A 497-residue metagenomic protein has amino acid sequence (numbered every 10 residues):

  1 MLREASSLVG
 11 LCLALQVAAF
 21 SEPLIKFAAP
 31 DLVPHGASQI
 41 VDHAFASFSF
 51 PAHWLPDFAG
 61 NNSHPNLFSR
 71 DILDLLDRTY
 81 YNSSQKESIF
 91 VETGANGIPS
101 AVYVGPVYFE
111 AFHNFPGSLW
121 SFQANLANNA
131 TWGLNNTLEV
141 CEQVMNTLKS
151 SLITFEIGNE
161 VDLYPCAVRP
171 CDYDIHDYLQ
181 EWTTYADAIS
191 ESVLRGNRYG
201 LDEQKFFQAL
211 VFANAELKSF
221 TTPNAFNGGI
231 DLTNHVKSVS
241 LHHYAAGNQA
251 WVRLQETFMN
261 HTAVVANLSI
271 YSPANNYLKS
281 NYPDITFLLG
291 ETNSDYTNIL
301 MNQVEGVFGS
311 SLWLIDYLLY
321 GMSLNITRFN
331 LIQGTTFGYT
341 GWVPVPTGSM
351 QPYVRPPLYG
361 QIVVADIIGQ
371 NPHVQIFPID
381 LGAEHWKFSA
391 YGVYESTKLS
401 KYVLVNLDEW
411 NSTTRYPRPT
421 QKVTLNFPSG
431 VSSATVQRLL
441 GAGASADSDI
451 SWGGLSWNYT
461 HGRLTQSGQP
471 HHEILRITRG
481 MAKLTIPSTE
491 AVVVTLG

Functional and structural regions predicted by a protein language model:
M1-L24, Y282: Fungal secretory targeting signals
F20-K205, A209, L217-N224: N-terminal catalytic cores of secreted or lumenal carbohydrate-active enzymes
F48, F155, E160, V239 (+5 more regions): Conserved, mostly hydrophobic/aromatic
P51-P56, R78, N125-A130, G158-P165 (+6 more regions): Solvent-exposed loop/turn segments at secondary-structure junctions within structured extracellular/periplasmic domains
G133, T137-V140, D174-L314, L324: Noncatalytic carbohydrate-binding groove/subsite architecture in carbohydrate-active enzymes
S294-S389, S396-K398: Aromatic/acidic polysaccharide-binding cleft in carbohydrate-active enzymes
G382-G430, R438-G443, V492: Carbohydrate-binding surface patches
P417-S488: Acidic, Ser/Thr/Pro-rich beta/coil linker or hinge segments at domain junctions
